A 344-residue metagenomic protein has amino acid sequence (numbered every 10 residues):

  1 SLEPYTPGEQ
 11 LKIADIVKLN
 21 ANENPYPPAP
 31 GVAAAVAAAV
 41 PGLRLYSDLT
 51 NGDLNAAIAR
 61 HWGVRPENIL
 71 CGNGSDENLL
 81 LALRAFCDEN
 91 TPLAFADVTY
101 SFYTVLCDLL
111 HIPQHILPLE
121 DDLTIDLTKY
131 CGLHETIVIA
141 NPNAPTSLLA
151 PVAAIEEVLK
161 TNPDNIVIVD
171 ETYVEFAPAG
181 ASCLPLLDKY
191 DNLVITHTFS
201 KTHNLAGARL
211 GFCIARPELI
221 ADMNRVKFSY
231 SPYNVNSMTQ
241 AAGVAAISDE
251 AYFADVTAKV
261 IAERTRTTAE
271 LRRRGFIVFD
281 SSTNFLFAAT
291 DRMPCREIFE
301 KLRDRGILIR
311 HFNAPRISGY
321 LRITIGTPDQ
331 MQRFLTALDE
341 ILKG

Functional and structural regions predicted by a protein language model:
S1-L45, G132-L133: N-terminal "arm"/small-domain region of PLP-dependent enzymes with the aminotransferase-like
T50, N192-R272, F276-F279: PLP-dependent aminotransferase class I/II
N51-P92, L110, R292: Phosphate-binding glycine-rich loop
A85-A140: PLP-dependent aminotransferase-like
D108, T124-L133, P145-V167, E171-L205 (+1 more regions): Active-site pre-lysine segment of PLP-dependent enzymes
A153, K301-R305, R310, A314-G344: PLP-dependent enzyme catalytic core of the Aspartate aminotransferase-like
V260-I261, R273-R305, L321: Conserved PLP-binding catalytic core of the aspartate aminotransferase-like
